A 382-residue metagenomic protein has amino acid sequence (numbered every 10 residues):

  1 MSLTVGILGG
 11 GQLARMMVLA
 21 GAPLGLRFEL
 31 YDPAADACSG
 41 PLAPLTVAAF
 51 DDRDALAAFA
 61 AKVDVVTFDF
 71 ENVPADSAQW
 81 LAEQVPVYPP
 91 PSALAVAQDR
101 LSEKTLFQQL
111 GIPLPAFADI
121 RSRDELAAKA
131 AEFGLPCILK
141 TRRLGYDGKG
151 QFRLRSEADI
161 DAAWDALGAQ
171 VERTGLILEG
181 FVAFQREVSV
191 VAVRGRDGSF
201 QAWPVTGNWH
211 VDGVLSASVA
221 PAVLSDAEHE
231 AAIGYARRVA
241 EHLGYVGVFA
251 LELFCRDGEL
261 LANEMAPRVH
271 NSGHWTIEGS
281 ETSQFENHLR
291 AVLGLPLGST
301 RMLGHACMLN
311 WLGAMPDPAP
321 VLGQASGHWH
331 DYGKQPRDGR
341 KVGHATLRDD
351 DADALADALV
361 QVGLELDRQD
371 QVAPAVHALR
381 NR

Functional and structural regions predicted by a protein language model:
M1-T105, Q109, D124, D370: ATP-binding N-terminal substructure of ATP-dependent carboxylate-amine bond-forming enzymes
L3, P115, K149, R186-V188 (+6 more regions): Change "...and in nucleic-acid phosphodiester-cleaving endonucleases..." to "...and in nucleic-acid processing enzymes
V96-S189, V193-D212, S216-V239: Active-site nucleotide/adenylate-binding loops and adjacent lid/helix of ATP-dependent enzymes
A116, P136-I138, T174-E179, F249-A250 (+2 more regions): A short linear hydrophobic-aromatic micro-motif
R194-S199, V211, C255-E259, D349-D351: Short acidic-glycine loop/turn motifs at beta-strand connectors
E230-L251, R256-D257, A266-A314: Active-site "cap" helix and flanking loop/linker of ATP-utilizing ligase/carboxylase catalytic domains
R290-R382: Peripheral (often C-terminal) accessory segments that flank ATP-dependent C-N-forming ligase machineries
